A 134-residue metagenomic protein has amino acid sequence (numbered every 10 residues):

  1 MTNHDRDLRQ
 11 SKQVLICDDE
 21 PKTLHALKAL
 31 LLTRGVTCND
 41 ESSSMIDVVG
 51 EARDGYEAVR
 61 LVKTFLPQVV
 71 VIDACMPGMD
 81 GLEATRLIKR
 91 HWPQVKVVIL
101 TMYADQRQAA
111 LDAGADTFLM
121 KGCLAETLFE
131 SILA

Functional and structural regions predicted by a protein language model:
D18, D73: Active-site residues of response regulator receiver
P21-G50: Two-component/phosphorelay signaling modules centered on CheY-like receiver
D54-E57, D80-E83: Acidic catalytic/metal-coordinating carboxylates
K63-F65, L87-V95, A113: Conserved phosphotransfer cores of two-component systems
F65-V71: Active-site beta3 strand of CheY-like receiver
M76: Receiver (REC) domain active-site loop signature in two-component systems and cognate sites in sensor histidine kinases
E83, Y103-E130: Alpha4 helix (beta4-alpha4-beta5 surface) of REC/receiver domains from two-component response regulators
V98-L100: Hydrophobic/aromatic residues positioned on beta-strands within the core alpha/beta folds
